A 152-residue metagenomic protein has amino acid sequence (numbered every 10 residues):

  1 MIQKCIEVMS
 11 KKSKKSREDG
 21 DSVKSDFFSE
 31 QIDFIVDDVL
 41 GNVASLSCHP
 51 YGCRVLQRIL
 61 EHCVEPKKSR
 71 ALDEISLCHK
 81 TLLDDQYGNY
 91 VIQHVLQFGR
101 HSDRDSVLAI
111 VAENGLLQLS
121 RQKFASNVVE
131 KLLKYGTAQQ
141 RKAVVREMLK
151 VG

Functional and structural regions predicted by a protein language model:
M1-G152: Eukaryotic gene-expression regulator signature that favors modular helical reader/repeat domains and their
